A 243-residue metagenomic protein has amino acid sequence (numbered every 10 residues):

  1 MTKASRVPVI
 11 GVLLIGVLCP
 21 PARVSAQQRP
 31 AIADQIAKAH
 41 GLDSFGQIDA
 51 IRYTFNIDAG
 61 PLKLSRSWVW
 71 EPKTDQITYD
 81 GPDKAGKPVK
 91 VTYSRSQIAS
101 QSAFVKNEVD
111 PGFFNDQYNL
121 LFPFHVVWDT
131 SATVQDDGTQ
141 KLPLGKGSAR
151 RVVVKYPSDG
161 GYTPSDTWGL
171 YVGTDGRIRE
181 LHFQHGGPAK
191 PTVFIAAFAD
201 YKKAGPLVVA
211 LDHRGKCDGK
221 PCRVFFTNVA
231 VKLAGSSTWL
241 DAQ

Functional and structural regions predicted by a protein language model:
M1-S5: N-terminal secretory signal peptides that target proteins for export/translocation
V9-C19: Bacterial N-terminal signal peptides
P21-A26: Sec/Tat signal peptide C-region and signal peptidase I cleavage site
Q27-D34, T92-D166, G186-K190, D241-Q243: Flexible, processing/modification-adjacent segments and terminal tails in exported/periplasmic/extracellular proteins
P30-V105, A132-K141: N-terminal mature ectodomain segment of secretory-pathway/periplasmic proteins
F45, W70-P72, N119-L120, W168 (+1 more regions): Tryptophan-centric aromatic hotspots in well-structured domains and transmembrane helices
W68, S96-A103, D116-Q117, F124-V126 (+3 more regions): A general structural signal for short secondary-structure boundary/capping elements
K146-A242: Gly/Pro-enriched, hydrophobic low-complexity segments that function as extracytoplasmic propeptides/linkers
